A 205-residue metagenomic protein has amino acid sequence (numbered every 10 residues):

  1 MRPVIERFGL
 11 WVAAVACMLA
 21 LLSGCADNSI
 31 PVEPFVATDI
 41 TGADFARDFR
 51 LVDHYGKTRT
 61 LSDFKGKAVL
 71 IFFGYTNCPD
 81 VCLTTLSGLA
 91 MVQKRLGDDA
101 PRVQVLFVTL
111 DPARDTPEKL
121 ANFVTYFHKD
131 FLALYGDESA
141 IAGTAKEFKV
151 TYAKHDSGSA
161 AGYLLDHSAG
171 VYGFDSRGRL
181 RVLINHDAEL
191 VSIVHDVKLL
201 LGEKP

Functional and structural regions predicted by a protein language model:
R2-A13: Bacterial N-terminal signal peptides that target proteins for export
L21-G24: C-terminal motif of bacterial Sec signal peptides marking the signal peptidase cleavage site
S29-S62, S87: N-terminal "domain-start" segment that seeds a small globular fold
L61-L89: Short active-site neighborhood of thiol/selenol oxidoreductases, capturing the structured segment around
K67-A68, T84-F107: Conserved helix-turn-beta segment immediately C-terminal to the redox Cys motif in thioredoxin-like folds
R102-D115, D130-S139: Thiol-based oxidoreductase modules, predominantly thioredoxin-like and allied folds used for disulfide exchange
A121-S168: Short, internal strand/loop/helix patches that form the active-site neighborhood or redox-interaction surface
G158-P205: Thiol-/selenol-based redox modules, centered on thioredoxin-like and closely related oxidoreductase domains
